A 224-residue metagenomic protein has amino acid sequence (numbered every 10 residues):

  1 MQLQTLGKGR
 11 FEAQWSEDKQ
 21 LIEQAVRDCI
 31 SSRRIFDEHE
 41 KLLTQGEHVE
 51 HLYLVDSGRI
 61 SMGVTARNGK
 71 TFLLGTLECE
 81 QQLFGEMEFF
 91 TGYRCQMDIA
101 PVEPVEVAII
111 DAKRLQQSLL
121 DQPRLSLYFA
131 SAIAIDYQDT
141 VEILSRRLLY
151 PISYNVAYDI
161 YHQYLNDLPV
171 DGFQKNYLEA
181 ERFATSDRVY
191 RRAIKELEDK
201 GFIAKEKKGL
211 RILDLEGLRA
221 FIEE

Functional and structural regions predicted by a protein language model:
M1-E38, C79-F84, E88-F90: Cyclic nucleotide-binding regulatory module and flanking cytosolic helices
D28-C29, E47-V49: Short, small/polar residue-rich loop motifs at catalytic or cofactor-binding pockets
F36, K41-E47: Short phosphate-coordinating micro-motif centered on Lys-Gly-acidic
D37-E38, D56-S57, E78-C79, E103: A cytosolic small-molecule/anion-sensing beta-strand core signal
E50-G63, E80-Q81: Glycine- and acidic-residue-biased ligand/ion/polar-headgroup-sensing regions
L73-S131: Cyclic-nucleotide recognition modules
L120, R124-T185: Polybasic "coupling" helices that flank or enter modular domains
I152, Y161-E224: Phosphate-/nucleic-acid-contacting segments
